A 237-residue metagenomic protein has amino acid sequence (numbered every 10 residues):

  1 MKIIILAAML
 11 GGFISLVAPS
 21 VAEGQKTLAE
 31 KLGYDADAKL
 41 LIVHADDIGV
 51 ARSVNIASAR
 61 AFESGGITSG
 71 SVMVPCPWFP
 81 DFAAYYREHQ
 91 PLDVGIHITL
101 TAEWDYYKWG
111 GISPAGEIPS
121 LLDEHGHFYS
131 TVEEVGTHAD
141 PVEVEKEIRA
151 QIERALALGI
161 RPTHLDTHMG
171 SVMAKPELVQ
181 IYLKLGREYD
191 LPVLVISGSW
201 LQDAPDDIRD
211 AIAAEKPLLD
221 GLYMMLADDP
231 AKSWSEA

Functional and structural regions predicted by a protein language model:
I3-L6, A18-I42: N-terminal pre-catalytic segment of deacetylase/amide-hydrolase enzymes
L6-I14: Hydrophobic helical h-region of N-terminal Sec-dependent signal peptides in bacterial secretory/periplasmic proteins
K31-G33, S58-S64, P80-D93, G110-D123 (+2 more regions): Acidic (Asp/Glu)-rich catalytic clusters
L40-I42, I67-S71, P91-H97, P162-D166 (+2 more regions): Structural preference for beta-strand elements that scaffold enzyme active sites
A45, S71-V74, I96-A102, T167-M169 (+2 more regions): A cross-domain feature marking catalytic cores of carbohydrate-active enzymes and several ubiquitous metabolic/repair
S53-C76: A short alpha/beta connector and helix-capping loop motif
I98-P162: Active-site gating/metal-coordination segments in enzymes
P141-S233: Catalytic domains of cell-wall/extracellular-matrix polysaccharide-remodeling enzymes, centered on de-N-acetylation
